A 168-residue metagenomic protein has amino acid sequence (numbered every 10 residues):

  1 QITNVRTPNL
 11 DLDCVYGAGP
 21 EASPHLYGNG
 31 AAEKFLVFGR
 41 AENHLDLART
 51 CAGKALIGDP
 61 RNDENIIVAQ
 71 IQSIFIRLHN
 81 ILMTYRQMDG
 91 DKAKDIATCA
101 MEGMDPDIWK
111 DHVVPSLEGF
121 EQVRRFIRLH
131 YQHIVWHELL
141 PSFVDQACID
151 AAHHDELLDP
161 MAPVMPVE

Functional and structural regions predicted by a protein language model:
Q1, N9-D13, G17, M83-R124 (+2 more regions): Conserved small-residue
Q1-D46: Carbohydrate-associated surface elements
E33-T50, K92-V114, L158-V164: Surface-exposed intrinsically disordered loops and tails
A52-L56, P60: Structured, charged N-terminal subsegments at the starts of enzyme catalytic cores and at intra-chain domain/subunit
R61-A69, H112-V114: Second-shell loop/turn segments in exported
G119-E168: Extended amphipathic alpha-helical segments with heptad-repeat/coiled-coil character used for oligomerization, fusion
